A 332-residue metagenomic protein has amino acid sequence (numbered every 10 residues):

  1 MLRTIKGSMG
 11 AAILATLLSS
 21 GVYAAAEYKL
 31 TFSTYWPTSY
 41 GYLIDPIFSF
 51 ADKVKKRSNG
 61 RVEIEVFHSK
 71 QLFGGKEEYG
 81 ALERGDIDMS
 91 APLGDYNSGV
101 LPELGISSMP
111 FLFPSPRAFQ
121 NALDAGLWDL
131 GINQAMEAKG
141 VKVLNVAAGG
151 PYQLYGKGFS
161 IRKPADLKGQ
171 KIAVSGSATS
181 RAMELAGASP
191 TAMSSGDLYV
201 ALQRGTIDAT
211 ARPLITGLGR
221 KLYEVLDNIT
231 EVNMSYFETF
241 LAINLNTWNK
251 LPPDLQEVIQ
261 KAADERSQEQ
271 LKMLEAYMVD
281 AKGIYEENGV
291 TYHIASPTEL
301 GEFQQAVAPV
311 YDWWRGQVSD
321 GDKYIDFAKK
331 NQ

Functional and structural regions predicted by a protein language model:
M1-G7: Positively charged n-region of N-terminal signal peptides that target proteins for export
S8-S20: Bacterial N-terminal signal peptides
G10, A25-F119, L127, Q134-Q332: N-terminal secretory/targeting leader peptides
